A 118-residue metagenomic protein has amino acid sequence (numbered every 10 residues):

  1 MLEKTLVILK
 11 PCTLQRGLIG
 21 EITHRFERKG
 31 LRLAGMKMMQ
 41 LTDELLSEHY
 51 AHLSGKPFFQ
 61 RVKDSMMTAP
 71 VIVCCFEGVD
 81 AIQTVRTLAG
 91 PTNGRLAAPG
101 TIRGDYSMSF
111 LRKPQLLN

Functional and structural regions predicted by a protein language model:
M1-N118: Non-catalytic terminal and connector segments of soluble metabolic enzymes
